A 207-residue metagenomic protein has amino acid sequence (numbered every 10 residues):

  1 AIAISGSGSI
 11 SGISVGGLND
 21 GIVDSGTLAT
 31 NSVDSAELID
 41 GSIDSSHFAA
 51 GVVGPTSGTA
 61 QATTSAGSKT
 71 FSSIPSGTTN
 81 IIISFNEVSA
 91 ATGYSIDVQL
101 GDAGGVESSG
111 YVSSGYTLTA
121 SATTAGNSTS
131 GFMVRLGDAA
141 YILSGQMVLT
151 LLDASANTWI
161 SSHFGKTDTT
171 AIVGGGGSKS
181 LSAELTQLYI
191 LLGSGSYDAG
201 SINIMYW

Functional and structural regions predicted by a protein language model:
A1-G67: Fibrous stalk/shaft segments of extracellular and virion attachment machinery
A50-W207: Surface-exposed molecular-recognition determinants
